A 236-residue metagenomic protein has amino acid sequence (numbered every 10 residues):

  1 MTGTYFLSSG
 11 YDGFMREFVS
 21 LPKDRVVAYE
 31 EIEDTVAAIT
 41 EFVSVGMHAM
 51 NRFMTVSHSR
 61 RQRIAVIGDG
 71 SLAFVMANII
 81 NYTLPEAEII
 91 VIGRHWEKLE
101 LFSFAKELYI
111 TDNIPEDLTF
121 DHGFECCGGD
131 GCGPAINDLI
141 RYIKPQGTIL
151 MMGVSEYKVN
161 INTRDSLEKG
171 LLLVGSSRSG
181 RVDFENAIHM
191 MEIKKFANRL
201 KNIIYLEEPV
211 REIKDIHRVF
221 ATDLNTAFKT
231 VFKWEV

Functional and structural regions predicted by a protein language model:
M1-V27: Glycine-rich phosphate/adenylate-binding loop and adjacent beta-alpha elements of nucleotide- or dinucleotide-binding
R16, K23, M47-N51, A77 (+1 more regions): Predominant activation on well-ordered alpha-helical scaffold segments within soluble catalytic domains
V27, I90, T148-L150, V174 (+1 more regions): Structural detector of well-ordered beta-strand residues that form the stable sheet scaffold of enzyme domains
I32-D112: Mid-domain Rossmann-like dinucleotide-binding core that forms the NAD(H)/NADP(H) cofactor-binding site
V56-I64, Y82-P85, L99-L172: Glycine-rich cofactor phosphate-binding loops and adjacent beta1-alpha1 units of small-molecule cofactor enzyme domains
G93, C127-G128, M152-V154, S177 (+1 more regions): Active-site proximal loops enriched in glycine and acidic residues that flank catalytic Cys/His/Asp and coordinate
N137, R181-V236: C-terminal hydrophobic helical "lid"/dimerization subdomain of Rossmann-like NAD(P)H-dependent oxidoreductases
L173-V174, M190: Rossmann-like dinucleotide-binding domain for NAD(H)/NADP(H)
